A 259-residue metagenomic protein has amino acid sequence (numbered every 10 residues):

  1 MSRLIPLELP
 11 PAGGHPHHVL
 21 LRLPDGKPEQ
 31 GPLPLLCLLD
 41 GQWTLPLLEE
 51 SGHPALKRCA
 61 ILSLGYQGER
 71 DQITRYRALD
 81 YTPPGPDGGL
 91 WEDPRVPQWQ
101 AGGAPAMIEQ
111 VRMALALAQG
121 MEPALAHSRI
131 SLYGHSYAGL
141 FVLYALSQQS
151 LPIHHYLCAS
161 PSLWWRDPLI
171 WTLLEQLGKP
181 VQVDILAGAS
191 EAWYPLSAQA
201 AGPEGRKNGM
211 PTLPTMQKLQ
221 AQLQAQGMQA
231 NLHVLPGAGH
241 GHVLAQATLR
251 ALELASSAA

Functional and structural regions predicted by a protein language model:
M1-P34: A domain-start/cap signature at the N-terminus of enzymes
H17, Q30-M121: Serine-hydrolase catalytic machinery in alpha/beta-hydrolase-like enzymes
L132-G134, A159: Short beta-strand immediately N-terminal to the catalytic nucleophile in serine-hydrolase-like folds
G134-A138, V142: Gly/Ala-rich beta-loop-alpha elbow adjacent to hydrolase catalytic centers
Y144-H155: Conserved hydrolase catalytic core segment
C158-H240, A255: The feature captures the conserved acid-bearing segment of alpha/beta-hydrolase catalytic domains
A247-A259: Catalytic active-site module of serine/aspartate enzymes centered on a nucleophile-bearing elbow/loop
